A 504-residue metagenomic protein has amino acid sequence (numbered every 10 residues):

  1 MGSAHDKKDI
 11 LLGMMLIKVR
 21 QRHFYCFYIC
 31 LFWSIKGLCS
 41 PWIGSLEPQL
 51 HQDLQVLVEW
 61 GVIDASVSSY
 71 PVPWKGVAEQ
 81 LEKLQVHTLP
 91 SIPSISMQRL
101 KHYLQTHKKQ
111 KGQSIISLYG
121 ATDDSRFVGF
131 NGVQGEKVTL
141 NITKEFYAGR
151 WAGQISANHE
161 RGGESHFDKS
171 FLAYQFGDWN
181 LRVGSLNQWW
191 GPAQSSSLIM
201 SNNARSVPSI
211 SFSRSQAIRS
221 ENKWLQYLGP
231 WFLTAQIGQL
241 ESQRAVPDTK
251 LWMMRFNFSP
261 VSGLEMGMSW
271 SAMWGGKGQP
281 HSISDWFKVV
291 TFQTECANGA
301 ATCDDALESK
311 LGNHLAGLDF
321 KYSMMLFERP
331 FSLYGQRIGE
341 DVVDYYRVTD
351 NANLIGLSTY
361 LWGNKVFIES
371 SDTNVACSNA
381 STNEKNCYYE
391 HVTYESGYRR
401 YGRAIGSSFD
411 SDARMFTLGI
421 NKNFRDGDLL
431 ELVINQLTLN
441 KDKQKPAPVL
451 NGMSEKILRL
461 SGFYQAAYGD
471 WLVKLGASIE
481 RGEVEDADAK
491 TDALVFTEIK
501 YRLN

Functional and structural regions predicted by a protein language model:
M1-Q21: N-terminal secretory signal peptides that target proteins for export/translocation
S34-K36: N-terminal signal peptide c-region/cleavage motif recognized by signal peptidases
L38-N131: N-terminal periplasmic/intermembrane-space "pro-region" immediately following the signal or transit peptide
S66-S68, L89-S91, Y103-Q113, Y147-G153 (+8 more regions): Short loop/turn motifs that connect adjacent beta-strands in outer-membrane beta-barrel proteins
G120-D124, A148-R150, A157-G163, F176-D178 (+11 more regions): Transmembrane beta-strands of outer-membrane beta-barrel pores
V133-Y227: Well-ordered mid-protein domain cores that form the structural environment of catalytic cofactors
W189, I210-Y394, S411-D412, F416-L418 (+5 more regions): Signature for the C-terminal beta-barrel architecture of outer-membrane proteins
S209-F212, F256, E395, A466 (+1 more regions): Outer-membrane beta-barrel "beta-signal"
